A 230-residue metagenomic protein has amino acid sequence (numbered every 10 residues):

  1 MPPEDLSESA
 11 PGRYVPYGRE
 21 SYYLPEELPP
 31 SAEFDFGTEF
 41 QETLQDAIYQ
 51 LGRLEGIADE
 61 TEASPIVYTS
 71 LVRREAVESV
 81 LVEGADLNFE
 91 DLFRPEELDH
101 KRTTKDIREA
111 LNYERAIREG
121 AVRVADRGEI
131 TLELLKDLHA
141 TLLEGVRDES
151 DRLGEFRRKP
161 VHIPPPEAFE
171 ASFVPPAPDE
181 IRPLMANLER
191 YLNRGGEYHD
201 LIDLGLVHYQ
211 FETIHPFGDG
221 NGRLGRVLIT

Functional and structural regions predicted by a protein language model:
M1-T230: FIC/Doc superfamily catalytic core
